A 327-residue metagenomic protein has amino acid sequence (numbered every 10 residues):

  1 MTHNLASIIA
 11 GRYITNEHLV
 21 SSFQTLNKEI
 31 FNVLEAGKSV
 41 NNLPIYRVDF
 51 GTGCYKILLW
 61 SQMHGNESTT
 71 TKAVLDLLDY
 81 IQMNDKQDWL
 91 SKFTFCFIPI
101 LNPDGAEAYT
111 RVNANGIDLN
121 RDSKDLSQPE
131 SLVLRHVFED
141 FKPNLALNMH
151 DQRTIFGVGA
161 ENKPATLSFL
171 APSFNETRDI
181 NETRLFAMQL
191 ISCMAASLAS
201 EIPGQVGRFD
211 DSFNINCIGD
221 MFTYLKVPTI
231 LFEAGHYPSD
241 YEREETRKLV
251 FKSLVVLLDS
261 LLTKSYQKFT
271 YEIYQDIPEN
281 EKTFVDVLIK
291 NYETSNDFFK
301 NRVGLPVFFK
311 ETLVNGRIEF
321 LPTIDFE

Functional and structural regions predicted by a protein language model:
M1-I45: Short glycine- and acidic-rich boundary segments immediately preceding or forming the N-terminal edge of structured
M1-L19, F141, L170-R178, E182-E327: C-terminal accessory segments enriched in acidic
V33, R47, F97, A146 (+1 more regions): Conserved beta-strand scaffold positions in the cores of enzyme catalytic domains, especially in NTP/NDP-utilizing
Y46-C54: Short beta-strand-to-loop junctions in surface cap/lid or active-site-entrance loops
D49, A108-R111, D220-T223: Short glycine-biased active-site loop of nucleotidyltransferases that positions the nucleotide triphosphate and helps
C54-K56, S68-G204: Active-site/substrate-binding loop(s) of hydrolase catalytic cores
L58-S61: Short hydrophobic beta-strand that contains or immediately precedes a catalytic carboxylate
